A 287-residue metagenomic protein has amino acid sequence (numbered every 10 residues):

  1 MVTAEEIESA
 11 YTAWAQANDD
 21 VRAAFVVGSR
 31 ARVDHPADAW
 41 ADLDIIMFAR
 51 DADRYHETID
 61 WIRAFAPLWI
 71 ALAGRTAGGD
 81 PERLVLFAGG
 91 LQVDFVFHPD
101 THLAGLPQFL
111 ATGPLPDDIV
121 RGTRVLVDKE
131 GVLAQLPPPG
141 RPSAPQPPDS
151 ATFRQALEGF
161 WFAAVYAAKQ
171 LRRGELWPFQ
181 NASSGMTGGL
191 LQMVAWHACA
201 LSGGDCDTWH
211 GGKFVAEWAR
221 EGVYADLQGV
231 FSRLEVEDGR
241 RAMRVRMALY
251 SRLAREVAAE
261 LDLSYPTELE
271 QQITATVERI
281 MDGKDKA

Functional and structural regions predicted by a protein language model:
M1-D19, V27-W40, I46-L106: Metal-dependent nucleotidyltransferase catalytic core
I7-A10, E57, P138-A144, L227-Q228: Short amphipathic alpha-helical segments, especially helix-boundary/capping motifs
V26-V27, N181: Short loop/turn and capping residues at structural boundaries
A37, I62, G122-R124, E130 (+2 more regions): Generic secondary-structure boundary/loop-capping signal
A64-R173, P178, S183, G189: Conserved NTP/Mg2+-binding pocket subregion across the NTase superfamily
S143-A287: Conserved nucleotidyltransferase catalytic core and NTase-mimicking acidic/glycine-rich helix/loop elements in nucleic
